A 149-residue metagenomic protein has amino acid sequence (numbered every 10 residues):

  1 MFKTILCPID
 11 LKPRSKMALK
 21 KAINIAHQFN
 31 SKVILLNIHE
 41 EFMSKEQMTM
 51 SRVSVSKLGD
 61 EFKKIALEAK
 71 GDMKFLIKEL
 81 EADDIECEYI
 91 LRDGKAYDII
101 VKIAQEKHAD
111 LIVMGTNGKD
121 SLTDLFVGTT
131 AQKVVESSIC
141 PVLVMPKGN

Functional and structural regions predicted by a protein language model:
K3-S56, D83: Small/aliphatic-rich secondary-structure junction motif
L36, E88-R92, L143: General small-molecule cofactor/ligand-binding pocket signal
M43, Y97-I99, S121: Generic structural signal for helix capping and beta-alpha/helix-loop junctions
V55-A69: A short acidic, glycine-rich active-site loop that binds or catalyzes chemistry on phosphate/adenosine moieties
A66-K78: Alpha-helix-centered segments that form part of catalytic cores
E68, L91-K95, N117: Short beta->alpha linker loops
K78-I112, N149: Structural beta-alpha unit
K102-N149: Gly/Ser-rich helix-loop-strand patches that form or flank binding pockets for ribonucleotide-derived cofactors
